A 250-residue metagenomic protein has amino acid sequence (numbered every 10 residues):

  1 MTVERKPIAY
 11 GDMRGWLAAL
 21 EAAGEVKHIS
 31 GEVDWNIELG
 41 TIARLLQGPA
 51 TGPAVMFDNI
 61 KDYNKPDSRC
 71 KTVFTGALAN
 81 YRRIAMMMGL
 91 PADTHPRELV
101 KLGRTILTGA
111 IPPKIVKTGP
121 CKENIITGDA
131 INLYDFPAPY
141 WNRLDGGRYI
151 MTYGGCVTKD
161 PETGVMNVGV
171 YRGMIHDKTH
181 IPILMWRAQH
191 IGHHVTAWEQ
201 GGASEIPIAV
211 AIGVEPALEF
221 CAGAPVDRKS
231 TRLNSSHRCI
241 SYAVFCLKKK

Functional and structural regions predicted by a protein language model:
M1-R232, S241: Extended, highly charged
L233-K250: Positively charged, low-complexity/disordered segments
